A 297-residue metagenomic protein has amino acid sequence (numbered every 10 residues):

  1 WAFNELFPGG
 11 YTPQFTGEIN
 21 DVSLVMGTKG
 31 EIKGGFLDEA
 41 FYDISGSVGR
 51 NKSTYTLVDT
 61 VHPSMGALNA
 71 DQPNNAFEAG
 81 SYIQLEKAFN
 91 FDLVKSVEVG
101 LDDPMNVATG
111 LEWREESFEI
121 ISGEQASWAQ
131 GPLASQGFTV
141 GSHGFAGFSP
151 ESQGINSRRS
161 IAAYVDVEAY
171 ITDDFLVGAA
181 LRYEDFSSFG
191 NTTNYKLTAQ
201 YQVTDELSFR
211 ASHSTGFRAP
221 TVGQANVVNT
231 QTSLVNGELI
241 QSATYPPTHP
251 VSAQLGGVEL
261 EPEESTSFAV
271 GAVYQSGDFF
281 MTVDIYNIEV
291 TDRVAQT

Functional and structural regions predicted by a protein language model:
Y11-V25, K33, V48, V58-L176: Outer-membrane beta-barrel transmembrane domain signature of Gram-negative proteins, especially the mid-to-C-terminal
V25-E31, F41, S45, N90-E98 (+5 more regions): Transmembrane beta-barrel domains of outer membrane proteins
I32, V48-K52, V97, L111-E119 (+7 more regions): Transmembrane beta-strands of outer-membrane beta-barrel pores
K33-D38, E98-D102, T172-D174, Q202-E206 (+2 more regions): Outer-membrane beta-barrel channels and translocator barrels
A40-G46, M105-T109, V177-A179, Y195 (+3 more regions): Transmembrane beta-strands of outer-membrane beta-barrel proteins
Y55-H62, I120-A126, F189-K196, G223-V227 (+2 more regions): Outer-membrane beta-barrel translocator domains and adjoining extracellular loop/strand segments of Gram-negative
A88-N90, G257, E261, I285-T297: Outer membrane beta-barrel strand-and-loop segments of large Gram-negative receptors, especially TonB-dependent
F148-S160, E206, G216-T282, E289: Outer-membrane beta-barrel signature, preferentially recognizing the C-terminal barrel domain of Gram-negative
